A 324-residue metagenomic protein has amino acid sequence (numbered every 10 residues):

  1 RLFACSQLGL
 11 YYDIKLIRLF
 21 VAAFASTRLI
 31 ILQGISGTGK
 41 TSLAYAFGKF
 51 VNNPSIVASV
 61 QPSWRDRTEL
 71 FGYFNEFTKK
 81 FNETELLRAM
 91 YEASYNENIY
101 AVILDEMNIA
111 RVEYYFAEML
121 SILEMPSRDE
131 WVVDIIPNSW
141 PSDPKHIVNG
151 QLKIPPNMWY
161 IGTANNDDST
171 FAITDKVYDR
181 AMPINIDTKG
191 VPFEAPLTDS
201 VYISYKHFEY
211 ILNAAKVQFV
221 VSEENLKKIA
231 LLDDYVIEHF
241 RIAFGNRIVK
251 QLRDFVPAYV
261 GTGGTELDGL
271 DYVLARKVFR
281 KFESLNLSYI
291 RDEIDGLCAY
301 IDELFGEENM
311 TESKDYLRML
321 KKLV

Functional and structural regions predicted by a protein language model:
R1-I211: AAA+ P-loop NTPase catalytic core and its hallmark functional loops
P156, P196-V324: Alpha-helical lid/collar subdomain of P-loop NTPases
